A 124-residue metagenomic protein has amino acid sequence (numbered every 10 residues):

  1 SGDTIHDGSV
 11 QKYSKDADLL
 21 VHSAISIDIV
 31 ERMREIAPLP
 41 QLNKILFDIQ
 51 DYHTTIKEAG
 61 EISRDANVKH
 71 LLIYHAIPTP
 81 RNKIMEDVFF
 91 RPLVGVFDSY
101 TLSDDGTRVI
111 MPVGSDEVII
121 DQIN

Functional and structural regions predicted by a protein language model:
S1-K15, R108-N124: Core dinuclear metal-dependent hydrolase active-site scaffold
I5-T107: Cap/insert and terminal regions of metallo-dependent hydrolase folds
